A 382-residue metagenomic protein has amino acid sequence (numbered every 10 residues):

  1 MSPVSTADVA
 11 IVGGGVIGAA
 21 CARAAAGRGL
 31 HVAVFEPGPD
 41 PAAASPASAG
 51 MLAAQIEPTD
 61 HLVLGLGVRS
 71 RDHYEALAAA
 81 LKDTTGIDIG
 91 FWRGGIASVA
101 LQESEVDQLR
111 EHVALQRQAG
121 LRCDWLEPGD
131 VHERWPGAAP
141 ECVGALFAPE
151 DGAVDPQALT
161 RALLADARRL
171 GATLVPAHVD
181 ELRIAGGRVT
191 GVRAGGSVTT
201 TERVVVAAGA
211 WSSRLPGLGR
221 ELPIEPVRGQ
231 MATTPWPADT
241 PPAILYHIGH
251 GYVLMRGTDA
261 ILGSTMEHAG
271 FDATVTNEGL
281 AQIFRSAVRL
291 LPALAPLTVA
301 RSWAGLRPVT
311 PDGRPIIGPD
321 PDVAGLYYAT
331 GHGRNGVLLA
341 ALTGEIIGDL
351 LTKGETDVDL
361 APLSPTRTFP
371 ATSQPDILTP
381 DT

Functional and structural regions predicted by a protein language model:
A7-A33: N-terminal Rossmann-like FAD-binding beta1-loop-alpha1 element of flavoenzymes
G15-V16, P39, R334: Residue-level detector of alpha-helix initiation sites
A20-R28, P37, G50-L52, I56 (+4 more regions): Active-site substrate-recognition segment that forms the wall of the catalytic cavity or substrate channel
G50-R134, S286-V288: Dinucleotide-binding Rossmann-like beta1-alpha1 core, especially the glycine-rich loop that anchors the ADP
G65, V99-Q108, L146-A165, T274-E278 (+1 more regions): Short beta-strand to alpha-helix junction loop
L146-E202: Helical element adjacent to the flavin cofactor pocket in flavoenzyme catalytic cores
P156, L291-T382: C-terminal catalytic lobe of FAD-dependent flavoproteins
